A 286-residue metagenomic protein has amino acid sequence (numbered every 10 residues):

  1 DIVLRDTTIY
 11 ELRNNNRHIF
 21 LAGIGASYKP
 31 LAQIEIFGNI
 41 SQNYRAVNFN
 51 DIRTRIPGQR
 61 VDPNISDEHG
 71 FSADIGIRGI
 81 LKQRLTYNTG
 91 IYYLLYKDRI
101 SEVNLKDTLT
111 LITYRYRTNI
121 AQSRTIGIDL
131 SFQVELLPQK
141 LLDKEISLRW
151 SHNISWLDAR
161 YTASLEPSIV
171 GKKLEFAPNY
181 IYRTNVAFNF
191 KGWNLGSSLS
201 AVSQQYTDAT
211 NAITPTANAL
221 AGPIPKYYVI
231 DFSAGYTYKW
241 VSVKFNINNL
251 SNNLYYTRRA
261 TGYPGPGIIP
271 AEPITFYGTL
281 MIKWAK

Functional and structural regions predicted by a protein language model:
D1, N16-A22, I40-Y44, D67-A73 (+10 more regions): Transmembrane beta-barrel architecture of outer-membrane proteins
D1-L31: Signature of Gram-negative outer-membrane beta-barrel scaffolds
D1-T8, F49-I56, R99-K106, D143-E145 (+3 more regions): Outer-membrane beta-barrel translocator domains and adjoining extracellular loop/strand segments of Gram-negative
D6-R13, P57-P63, S72, T113-N119 (+3 more regions): Extracellular loop and loop/strand-boundary signature of outer-membrane beta-barrel proteins
K29, E35-R45, S66-I126, S131-V134 (+2 more regions): Membrane-embedded beta-barrel scaffold of Gram-negative outer-membrane proteins
A32-I34, Q83-L85, K144-W150, Y180-Y182 (+4 more regions): Outer-envelope beta-barrel architecture signal
N88-L95, I112-N211, S251, T279-K286: Gram-negative outer-membrane beta-barrel transporters
K97, L148, A201-I213, G235-K286: C-terminal beta-signal and adjacent terminal beta-strands/loops of Gram-negative outer-membrane beta-barrel proteins
